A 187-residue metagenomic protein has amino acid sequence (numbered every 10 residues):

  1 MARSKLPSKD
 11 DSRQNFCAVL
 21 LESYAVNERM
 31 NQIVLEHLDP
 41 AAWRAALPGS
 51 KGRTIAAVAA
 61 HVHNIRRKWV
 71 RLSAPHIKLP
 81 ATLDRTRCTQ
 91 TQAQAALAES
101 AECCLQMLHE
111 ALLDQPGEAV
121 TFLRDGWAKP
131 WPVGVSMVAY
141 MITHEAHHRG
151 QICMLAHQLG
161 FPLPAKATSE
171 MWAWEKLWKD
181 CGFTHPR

Functional and structural regions predicted by a protein language model:
A2-R3, P7, L21-L35, A42-D84 (+1 more regions): Short, contiguous alpha-helical
K5-N15: Extreme N-terminus of proteins, especially the signal/transit-peptide cleavage junction and the first residues
S12, S23-N27, A96, S100: Soluble or luminal CAZymes and related metallo-dependent hydrolases
Q14-L21, Q90-Q94, V138-I142: Active-site rim elements
H37, H61-N64, E99, E110: Residues within well-ordered alpha-helical secondary structure of globular protein domains
R71-L112: Helix-adjacent hinge/juxtasegments
Q106, E110-D114, M154, Q158-F161: Alpha-helix capping at helix-to-loop junctions
E110-W127: Acidic catalytic patch
